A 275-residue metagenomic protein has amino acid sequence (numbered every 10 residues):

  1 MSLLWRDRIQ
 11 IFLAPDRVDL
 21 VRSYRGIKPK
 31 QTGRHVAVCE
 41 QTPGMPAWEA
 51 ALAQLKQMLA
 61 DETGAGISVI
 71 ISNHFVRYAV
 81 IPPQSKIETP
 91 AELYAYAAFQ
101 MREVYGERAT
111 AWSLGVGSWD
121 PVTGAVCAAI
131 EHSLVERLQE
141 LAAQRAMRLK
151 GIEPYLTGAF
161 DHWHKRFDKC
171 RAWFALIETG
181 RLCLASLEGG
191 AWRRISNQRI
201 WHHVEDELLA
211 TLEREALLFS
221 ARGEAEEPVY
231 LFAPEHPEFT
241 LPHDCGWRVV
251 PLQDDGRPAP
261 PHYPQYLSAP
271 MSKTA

Functional and structural regions predicted by a protein language model:
M1-A275: Hydrophobic/aromatic-enriched cytosolic interaction surfaces used to assemble or bind macromolecules
